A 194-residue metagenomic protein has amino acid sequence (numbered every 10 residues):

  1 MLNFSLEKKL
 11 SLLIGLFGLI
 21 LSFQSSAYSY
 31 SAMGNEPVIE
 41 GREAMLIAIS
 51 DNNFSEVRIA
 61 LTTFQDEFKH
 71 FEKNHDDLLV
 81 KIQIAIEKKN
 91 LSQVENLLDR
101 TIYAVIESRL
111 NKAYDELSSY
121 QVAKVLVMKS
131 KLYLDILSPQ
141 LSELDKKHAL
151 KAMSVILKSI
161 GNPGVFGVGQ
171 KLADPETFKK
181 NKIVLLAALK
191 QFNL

Functional and structural regions predicted by a protein language model:
L2-L13: Bacterial N-terminal signal peptides that target proteins for export
S11-S22: Bacterial N-terminal signal peptides
Y28-L194: Mature extracytoplasmic or organellar-lumen-exposed domains after removal of signal/transit peptides
